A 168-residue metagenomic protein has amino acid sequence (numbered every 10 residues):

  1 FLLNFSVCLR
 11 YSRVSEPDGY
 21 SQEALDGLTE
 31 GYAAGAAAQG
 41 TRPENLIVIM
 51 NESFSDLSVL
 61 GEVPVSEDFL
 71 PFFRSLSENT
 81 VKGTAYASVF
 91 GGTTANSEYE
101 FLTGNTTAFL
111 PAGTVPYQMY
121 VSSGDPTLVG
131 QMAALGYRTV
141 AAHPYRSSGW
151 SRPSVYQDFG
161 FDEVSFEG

Functional and structural regions predicted by a protein language model:
F1-G168: Soluble catalytic regions of membrane-associated enzymes that act on cell-envelope and secretory-pathway components
